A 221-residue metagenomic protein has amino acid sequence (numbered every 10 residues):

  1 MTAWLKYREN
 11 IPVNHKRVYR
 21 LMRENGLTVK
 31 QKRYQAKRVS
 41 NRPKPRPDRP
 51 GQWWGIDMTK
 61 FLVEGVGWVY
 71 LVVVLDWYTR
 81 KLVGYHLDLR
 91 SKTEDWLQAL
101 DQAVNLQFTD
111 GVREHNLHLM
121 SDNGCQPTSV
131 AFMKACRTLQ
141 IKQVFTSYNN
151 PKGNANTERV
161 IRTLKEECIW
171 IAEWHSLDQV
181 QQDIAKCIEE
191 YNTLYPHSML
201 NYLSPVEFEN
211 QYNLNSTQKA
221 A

Functional and structural regions predicted by a protein language model:
M1-W53, S204-L214: Basic, flexible linker segments flanking DNA-binding modules in nucleic acid-interacting mobile-element proteins
K32-Q35, H118-N123, R137-N156, I171-L177: RNase H-like polynucleotidyl transferase catalytic core
G51-Q52, K81, T93, Q98-Q102 (+1 more regions): Retroviral integrase
G55-V83: An active-site-proximal beta-strand-loop segment
G67, Y85-G111: Active-site beta-loop-alpha junctions of metal-dependent nucleic acid enzymes, especially the RNase H-like/DDE
L100, G111-T128, P151, L203-V206: Acidic/histidine-rich, metal-coordinating catalytic segments
V130-M133, R137-I141, T163-A221: C-terminal domain-tail junction helix/linker
